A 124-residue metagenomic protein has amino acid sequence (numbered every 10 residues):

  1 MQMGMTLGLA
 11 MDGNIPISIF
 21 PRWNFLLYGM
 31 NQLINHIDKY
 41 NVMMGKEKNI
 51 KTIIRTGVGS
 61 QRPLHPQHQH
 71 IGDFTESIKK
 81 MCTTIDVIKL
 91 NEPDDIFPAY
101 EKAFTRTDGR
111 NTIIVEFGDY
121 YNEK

Functional and structural regions predicted by a protein language model:
M1, L7-K124: Conserved thiamine diphosphate
